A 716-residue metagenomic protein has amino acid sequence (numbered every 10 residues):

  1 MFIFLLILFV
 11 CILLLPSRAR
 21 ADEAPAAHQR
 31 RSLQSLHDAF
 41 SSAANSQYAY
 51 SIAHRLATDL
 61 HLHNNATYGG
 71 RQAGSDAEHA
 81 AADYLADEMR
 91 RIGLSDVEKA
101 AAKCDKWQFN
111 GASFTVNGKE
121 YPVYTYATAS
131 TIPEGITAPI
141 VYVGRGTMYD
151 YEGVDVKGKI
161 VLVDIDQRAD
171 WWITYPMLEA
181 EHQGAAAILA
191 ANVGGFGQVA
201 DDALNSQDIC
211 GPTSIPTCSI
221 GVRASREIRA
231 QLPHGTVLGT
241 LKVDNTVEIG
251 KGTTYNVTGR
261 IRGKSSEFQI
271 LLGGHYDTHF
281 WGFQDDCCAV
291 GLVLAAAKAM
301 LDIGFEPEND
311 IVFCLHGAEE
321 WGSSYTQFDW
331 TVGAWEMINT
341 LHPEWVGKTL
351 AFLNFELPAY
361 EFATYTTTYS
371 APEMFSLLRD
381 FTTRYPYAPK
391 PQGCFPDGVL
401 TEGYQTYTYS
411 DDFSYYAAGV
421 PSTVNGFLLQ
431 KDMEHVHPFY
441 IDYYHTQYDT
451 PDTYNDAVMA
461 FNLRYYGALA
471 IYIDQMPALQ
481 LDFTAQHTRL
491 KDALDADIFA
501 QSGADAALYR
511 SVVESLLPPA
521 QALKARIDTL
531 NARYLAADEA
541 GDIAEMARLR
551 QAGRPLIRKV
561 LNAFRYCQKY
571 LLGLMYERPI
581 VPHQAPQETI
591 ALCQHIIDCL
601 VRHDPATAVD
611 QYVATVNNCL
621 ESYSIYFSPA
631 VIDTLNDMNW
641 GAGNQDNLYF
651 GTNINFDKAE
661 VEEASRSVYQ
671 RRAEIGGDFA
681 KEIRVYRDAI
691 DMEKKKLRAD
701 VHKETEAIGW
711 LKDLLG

Functional and structural regions predicted by a protein language model:
S35-H37, K119-G153, Q207-F283, L294-E306: Soluble metallo-hydrolase cores and metallopeptidase-like ectodomains found primarily in the secretory/periplasmic
L36-A44, L62-D76, Y142, D164-M177 (+7 more regions): Second-shell loop/turn segments in exported
A44, Y48, A53, A57-N64 (+16 more regions): Sec/Tat-exported extracytoplasmic proteins
Q47, H54, T58-I160: Noncatalytic luminal/extracellular "stalk/propeptide" segments of secretory-pathway proteins
S75, Y124-P216, T401: Extracellular/luminal Protease-associated
R168-Y175, E179, N256, T278-F375: Acidic/histidine-rich catalytic neighborhood of metal-dependent amide-processing enzymes
G252, P358-T488: Active-site-adjacent substrate-binding region of metalloamidase/peptidase-like peptide-processing proteins
R464-Y465, I473-G716: C-terminal non-catalytic alpha-helical accessory regions
